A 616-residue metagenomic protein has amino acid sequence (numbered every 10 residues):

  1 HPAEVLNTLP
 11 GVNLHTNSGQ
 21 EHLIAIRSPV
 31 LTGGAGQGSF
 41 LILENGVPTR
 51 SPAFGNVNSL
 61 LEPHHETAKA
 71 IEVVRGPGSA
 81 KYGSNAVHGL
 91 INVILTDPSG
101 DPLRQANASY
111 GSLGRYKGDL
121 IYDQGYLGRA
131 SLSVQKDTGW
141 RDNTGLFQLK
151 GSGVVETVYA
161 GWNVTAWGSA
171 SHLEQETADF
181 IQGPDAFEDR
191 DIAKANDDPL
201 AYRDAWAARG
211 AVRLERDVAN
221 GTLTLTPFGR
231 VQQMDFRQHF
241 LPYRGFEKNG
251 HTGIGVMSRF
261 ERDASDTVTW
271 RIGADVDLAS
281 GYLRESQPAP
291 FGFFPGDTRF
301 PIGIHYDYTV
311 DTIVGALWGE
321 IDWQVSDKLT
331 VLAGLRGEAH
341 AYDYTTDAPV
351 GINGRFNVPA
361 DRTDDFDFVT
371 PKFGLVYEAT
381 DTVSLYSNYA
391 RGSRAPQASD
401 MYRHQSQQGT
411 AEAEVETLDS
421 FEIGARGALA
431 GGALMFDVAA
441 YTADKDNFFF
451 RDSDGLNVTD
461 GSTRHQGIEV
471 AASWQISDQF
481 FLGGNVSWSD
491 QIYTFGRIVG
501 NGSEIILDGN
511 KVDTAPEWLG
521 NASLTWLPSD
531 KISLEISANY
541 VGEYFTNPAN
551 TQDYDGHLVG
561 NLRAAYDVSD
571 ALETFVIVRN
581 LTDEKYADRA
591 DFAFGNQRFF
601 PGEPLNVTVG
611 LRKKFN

Functional and structural regions predicted by a protein language model:
A3-V47: Extracytoplasmic beta-strand/coil segments of soluble accessory domains associated with Gram-negative outer-membrane
S39, G78-A80, G89-D123, S131-R141 (+1 more regions): Short strand-turn segments of transmembrane beta-barrel domains in outer membranes, especially the first one or two
V47-R75, I94, E412: Short acidic/polar hinge/loop motifs at secondary-structure boundaries that mediate gating or recognition
Y110-K136, W140-A178, L200-T222, R262-A264 (+4 more regions): Transmembrane beta-barrel wall of Gram-negative outer-membrane proteins
D119-G125, R213, D217-V218, T222-Q238 (+6 more regions): Membrane-embedded beta-barrel scaffold of Gram-negative outer-membrane proteins
I181, D185-E188, S280-T298, A341-R355 (+7 more regions): Surface-exposed extracellular loop regions of Gram-negative outer-membrane beta-barrel proteins, predominantly
E261-S265, D327, V331, A339 (+4 more regions): Gram-negative outer-membrane beta-barrel transporters
S393, Y441, N539-N547, A565-N616: C-terminal beta-signal and adjacent terminal beta-strands/loops of Gram-negative outer-membrane beta-barrel proteins
